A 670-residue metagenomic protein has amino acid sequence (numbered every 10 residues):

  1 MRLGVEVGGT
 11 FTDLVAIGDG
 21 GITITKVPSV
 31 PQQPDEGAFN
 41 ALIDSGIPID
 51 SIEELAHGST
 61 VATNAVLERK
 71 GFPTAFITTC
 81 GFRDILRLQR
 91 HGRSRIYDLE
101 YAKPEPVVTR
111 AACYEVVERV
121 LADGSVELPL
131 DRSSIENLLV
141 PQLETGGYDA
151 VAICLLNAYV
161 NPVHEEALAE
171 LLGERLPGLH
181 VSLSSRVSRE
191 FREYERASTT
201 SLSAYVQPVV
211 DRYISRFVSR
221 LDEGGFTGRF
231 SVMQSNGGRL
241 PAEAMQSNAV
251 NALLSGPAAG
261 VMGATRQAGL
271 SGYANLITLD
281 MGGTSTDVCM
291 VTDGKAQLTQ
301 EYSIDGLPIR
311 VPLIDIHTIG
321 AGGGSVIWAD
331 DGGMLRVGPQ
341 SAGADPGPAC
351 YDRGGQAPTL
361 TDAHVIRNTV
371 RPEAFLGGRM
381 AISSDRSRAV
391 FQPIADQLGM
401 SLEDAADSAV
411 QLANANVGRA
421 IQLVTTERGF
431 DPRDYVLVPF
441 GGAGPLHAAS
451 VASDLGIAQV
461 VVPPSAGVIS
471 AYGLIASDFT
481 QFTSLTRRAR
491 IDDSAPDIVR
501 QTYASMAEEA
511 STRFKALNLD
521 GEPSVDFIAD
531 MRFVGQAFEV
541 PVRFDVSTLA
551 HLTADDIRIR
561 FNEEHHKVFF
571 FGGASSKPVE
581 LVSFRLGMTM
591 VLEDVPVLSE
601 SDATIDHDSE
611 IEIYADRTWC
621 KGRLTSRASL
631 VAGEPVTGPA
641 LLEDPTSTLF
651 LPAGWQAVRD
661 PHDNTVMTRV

Functional and structural regions predicted by a protein language model:
M1-A75, L121, L128-V151, P162-S184 (+11 more regions): N-terminal glycine/serine-rich phosphate-binding loop of ATP-dependent small-molecule kinases, especially carbohydrate
G4, D13, I24, P28-Q33 (+5 more regions): Conserved phosphate-binding loops in N-terminal lobes of ATP-dependent enzymes of the actin/Hsp70/sugar-kinase
V7, N137, P141-T145, Y273 (+9 more regions): C-terminal, non-catalytic interaction/recognition modules in large multi-subunit enzymes and RNPs
T25-V30, A75-G81, Y101-P104, A242 (+3 more regions): Glycine-rich phosphate-binding loop of actin/hexokinase-like ATP-binding domains
A152-N161, S203-V206, A406-Q411, D434-G442: Conserved short loop/turn motifs at secondary-structure junctions
C154-T200, A204, F544-V546, L581-T604 (+1 more regions): Terminal amphipathic helices with adjacent charged low-complexity linkers/tails
L221, F226-S271, A510-T548, I557: Charge-patterned, long linear interaction tracts outside catalytic cores
